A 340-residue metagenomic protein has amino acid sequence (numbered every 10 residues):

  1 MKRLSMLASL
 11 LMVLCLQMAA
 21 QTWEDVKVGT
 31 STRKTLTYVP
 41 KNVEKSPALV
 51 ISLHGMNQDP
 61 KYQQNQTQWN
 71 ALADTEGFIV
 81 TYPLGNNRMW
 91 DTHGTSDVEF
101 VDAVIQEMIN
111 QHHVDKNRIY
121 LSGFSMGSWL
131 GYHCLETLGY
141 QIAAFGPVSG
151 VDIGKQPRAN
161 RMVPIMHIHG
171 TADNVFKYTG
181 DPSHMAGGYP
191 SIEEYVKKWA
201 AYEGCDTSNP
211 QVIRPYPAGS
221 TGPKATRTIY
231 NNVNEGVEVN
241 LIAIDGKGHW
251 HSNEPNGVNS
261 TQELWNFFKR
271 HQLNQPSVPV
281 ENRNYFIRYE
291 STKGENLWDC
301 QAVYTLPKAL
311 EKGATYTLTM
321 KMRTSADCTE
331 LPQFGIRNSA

Functional and structural regions predicted by a protein language model:
M1-Q21: Bacterial Sec-dependent N-terminal signal peptides
M18-L49, K61, H93, S122-Y140 (+7 more regions): A domain-start/cap signature at the N-terminus of enzymes
E24-K41, K45-Y120, H133, T137 (+1 more regions): Serine-hydrolase catalytic machinery in alpha/beta-hydrolase-like enzymes
M56, G85-N86, T171-N174, D181 (+1 more regions): Acidic beta-to-alpha connecting loop that harbors the catalytic carboxylate
H167-H169: Short beta-strand/loop motif that positions the catalytic acidic residue of the alpha/beta-hydrolase fold
T171-E238, E254-V258: Active-site-adjacent alpha-helix of alpha/beta-hydrolase-fold enzymes
S277-A340: Extracellular and organelle-lumenal recognition/adhesion modules and their flexible linkers in secreted
